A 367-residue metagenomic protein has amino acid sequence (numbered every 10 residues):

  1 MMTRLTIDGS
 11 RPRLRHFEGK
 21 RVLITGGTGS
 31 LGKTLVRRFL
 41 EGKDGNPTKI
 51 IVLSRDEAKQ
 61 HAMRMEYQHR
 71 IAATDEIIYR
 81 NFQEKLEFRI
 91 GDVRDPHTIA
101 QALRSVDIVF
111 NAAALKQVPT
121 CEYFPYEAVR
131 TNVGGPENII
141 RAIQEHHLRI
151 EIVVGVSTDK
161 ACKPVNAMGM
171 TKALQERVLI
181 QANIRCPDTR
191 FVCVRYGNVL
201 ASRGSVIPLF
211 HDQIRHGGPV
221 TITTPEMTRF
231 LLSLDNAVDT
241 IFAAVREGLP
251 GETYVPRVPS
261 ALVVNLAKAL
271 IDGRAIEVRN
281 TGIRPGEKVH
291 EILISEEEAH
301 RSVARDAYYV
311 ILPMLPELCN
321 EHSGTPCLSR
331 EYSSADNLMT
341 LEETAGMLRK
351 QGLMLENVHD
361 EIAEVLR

Functional and structural regions predicted by a protein language model:
M1-K20, R177-R367: Strand-loop microenvironment adjacent to phosphate/nucleotide-handling motifs in alpha/beta enzyme folds
K20-E41: N-terminal Rossmann NAD(P)H-binding glycine-rich loop of SDR-like oxidoreductase domains
T25, L103-A112, G155: Rossmann-fold scaffold of SDR-type NAD(P)-dependent oxidoreductases
K49-Y79: Glycine-rich phosphate-binding loop and adjoining beta1-alpha1-beta2 segment of Rossmann-like nucleotide-binding folds
S54, K85, R89-I90, R130 (+1 more regions): Conserved residues in the N-terminal Rossmann fold of short-chain dehydrogenase/reductase
M65, I78-I108: Conserved Rossmann-fold cofactor-binding substructure of NAD(P)-dependent oxidoreductases
F88, A128, V153, F191-V194: Hydrophobic/aromatic anchor residues within beta-strands of the central parallel beta-sheet of Rossmann-like
N111, L115-E176: Conserved Rossmann-fold NAD(P)-dependent oxidoreductase catalytic core, especially the SDR/UDP-sugar
